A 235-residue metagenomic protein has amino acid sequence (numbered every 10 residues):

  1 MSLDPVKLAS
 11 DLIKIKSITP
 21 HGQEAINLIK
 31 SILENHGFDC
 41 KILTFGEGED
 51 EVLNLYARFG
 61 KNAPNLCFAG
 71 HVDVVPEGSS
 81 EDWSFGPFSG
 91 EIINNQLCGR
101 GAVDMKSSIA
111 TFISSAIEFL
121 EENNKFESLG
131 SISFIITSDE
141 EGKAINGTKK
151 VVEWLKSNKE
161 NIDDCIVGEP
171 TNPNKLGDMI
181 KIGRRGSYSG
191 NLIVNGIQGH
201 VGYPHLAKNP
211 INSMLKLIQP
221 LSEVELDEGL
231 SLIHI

Functional and structural regions predicted by a protein language model:
M1-R100, E121-L129: Acidic/His- and Gly-rich active-site-bordering loop/insert found across diverse amide/peptide-bond hydrolases
D11, S114-E121, K216-S222: Short glycine/serine- and small hydrophobic-enriched flexible loop segments
A25, L53, S108, A144-T148 (+1 more regions): Residues at alpha-helix caps and immediate loop-helix transition turns in enzyme cores, especially N- and C-cap
D39, R100-D104, G202-P210: Short alpha-helix boundary/capping segments
N95-T111, H200: Glycine/serine-rich anion-binding loops at beta->alpha junctions that coordinate negatively charged ligand groups
M105-G183: Acidic/histidine-rich catalytic neighborhood of metal-dependent amide-processing enzymes
K149, W154-H234: Midchain, well-structured core segments that form catalytic/ion-binding scaffolds
